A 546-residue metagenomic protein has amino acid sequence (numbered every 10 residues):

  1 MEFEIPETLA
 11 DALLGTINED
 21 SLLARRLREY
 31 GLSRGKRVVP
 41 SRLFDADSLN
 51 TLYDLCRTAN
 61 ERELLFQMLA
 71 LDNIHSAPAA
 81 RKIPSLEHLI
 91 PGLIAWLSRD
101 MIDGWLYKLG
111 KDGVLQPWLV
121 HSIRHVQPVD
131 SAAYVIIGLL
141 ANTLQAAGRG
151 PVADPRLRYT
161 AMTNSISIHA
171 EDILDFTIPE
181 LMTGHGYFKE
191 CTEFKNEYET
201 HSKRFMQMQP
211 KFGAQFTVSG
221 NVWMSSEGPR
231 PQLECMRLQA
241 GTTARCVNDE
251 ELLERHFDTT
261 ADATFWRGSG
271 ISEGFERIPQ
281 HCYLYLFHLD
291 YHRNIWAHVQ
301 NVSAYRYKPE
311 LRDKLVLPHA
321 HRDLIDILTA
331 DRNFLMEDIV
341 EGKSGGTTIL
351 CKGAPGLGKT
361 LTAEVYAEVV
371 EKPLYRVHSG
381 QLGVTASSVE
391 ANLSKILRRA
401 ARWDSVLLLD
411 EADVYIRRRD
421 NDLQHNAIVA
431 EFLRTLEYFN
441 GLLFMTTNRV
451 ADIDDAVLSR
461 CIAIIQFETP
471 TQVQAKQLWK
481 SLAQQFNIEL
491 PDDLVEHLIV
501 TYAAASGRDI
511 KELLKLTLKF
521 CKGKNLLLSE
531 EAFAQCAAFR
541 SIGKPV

Functional and structural regions predicted by a protein language model:
M1-A330: AAA+ P-loop ATPase mechanoenzymes
I90, G270-S272, H298-Q300, K359 (+4 more regions): Short secondary-structure boundary micro-motifs
G150-V152, L174, N301-A304, I327-A330 (+5 more regions): Surface-exposed beta-strand edges and their flanking turn/coil or helix-capping segments
C191, D249, T385, L527-S529: Helix N-terminus capping/helix-initiation residues
G241, D249, D410-D413, D454 (+1 more regions): Acidic side chains
G268-E273, V316, S394, R398-W403 (+2 more regions): Intrinsically disordered, low-complexity segments that are common in secreted/host-exposed effector and toxin peptides
L311, L315-E496: Walker A/P-loop NTP-binding motif of AAA+ ATPase domains
S459-R460, Q472-V546: C-terminal alpha-helical "lid" subdomain
